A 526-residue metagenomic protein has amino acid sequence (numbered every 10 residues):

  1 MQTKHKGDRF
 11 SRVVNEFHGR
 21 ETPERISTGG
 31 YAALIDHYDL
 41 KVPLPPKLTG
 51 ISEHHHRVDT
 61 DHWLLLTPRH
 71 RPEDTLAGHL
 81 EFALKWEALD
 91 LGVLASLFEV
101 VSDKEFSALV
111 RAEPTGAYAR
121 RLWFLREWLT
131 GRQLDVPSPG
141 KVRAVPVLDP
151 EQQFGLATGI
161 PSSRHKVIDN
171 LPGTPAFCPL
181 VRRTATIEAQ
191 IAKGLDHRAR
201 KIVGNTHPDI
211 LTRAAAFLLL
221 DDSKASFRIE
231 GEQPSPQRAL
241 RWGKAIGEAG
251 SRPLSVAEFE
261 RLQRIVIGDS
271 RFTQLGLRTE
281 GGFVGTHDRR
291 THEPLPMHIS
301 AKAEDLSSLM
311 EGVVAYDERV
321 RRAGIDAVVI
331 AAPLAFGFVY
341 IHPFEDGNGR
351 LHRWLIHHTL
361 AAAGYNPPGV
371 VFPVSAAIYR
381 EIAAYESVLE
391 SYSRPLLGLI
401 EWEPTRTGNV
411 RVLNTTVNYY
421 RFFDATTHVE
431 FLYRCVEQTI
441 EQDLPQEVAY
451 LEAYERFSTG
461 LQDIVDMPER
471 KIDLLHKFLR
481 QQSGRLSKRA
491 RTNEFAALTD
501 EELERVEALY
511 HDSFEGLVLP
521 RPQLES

Functional and structural regions predicted by a protein language model:
M1-E345, R350-S526: FIC/Doc superfamily catalytic core
